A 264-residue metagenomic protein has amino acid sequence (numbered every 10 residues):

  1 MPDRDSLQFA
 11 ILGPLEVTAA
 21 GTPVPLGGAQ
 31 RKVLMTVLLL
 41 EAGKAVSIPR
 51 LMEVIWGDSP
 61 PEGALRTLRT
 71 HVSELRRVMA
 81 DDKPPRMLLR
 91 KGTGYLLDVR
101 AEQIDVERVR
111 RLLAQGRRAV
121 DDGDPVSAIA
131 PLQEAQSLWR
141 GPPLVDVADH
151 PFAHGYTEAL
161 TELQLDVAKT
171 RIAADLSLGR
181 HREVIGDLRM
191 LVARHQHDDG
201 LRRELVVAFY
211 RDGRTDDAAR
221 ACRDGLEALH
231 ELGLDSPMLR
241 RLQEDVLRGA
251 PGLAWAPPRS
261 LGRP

Functional and structural regions predicted by a protein language model:
M1-G186, M190, D217, R223 (+1 more regions): Intrinsically disordered, low-complexity protein-interaction/activation regions
L51, H230-M238: Acidic, Ser/Thr/Gly/Pro-rich low-complexity segments and short DxT(G/T)-type signature motifs
P237-A254, P258-R259: C-terminal edge and immediately downstream basic/flexible tail or linker adjoining helix-turn-helix-like DNA-binding
